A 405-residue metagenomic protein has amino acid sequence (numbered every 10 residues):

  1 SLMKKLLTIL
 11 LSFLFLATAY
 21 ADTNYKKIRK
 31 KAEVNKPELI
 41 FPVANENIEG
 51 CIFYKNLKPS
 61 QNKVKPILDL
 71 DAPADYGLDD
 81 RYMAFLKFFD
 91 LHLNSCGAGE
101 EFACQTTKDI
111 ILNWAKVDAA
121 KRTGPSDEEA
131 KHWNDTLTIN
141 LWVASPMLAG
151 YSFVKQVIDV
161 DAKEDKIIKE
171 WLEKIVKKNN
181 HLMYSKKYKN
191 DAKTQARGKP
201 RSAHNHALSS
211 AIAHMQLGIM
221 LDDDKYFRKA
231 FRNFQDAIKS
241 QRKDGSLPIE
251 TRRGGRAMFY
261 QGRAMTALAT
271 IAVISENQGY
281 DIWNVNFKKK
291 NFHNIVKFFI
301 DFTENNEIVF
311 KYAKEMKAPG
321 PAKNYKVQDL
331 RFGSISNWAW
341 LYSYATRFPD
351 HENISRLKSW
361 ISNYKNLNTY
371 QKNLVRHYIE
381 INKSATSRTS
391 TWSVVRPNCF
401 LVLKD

Functional and structural regions predicted by a protein language model:
K4-L10: Sec-dependent signal peptide recognition, specifically the positively charged N-region followed immediately by
L10, D90, L112, L141-A149 (+3 more regions): Contiguous, well-ordered alpha-helical segments that form the cores/surfaces of helical PPI scaffolds
S12-Y20: Hydrophobic h-region of N-terminal signal peptides that target proteins for export in Gram-negative bacteria
A21-A196, L208, E276, I282-D405: Extracellular glycan-targeting catalytic surfaces
A130, K186-S202, D244-A257: Active-site-adjacent structural elements in folded domains
T138, R201-N205, F259: Alpha-helix capping and helix-loop boundary segments enriched in small/acidic/polar residues
L182, K186, K193-T194, G198-D224: Loop-centered beta-sheet repeat module
I219-K311: Long, repeat-rich segments with strong aromatic
